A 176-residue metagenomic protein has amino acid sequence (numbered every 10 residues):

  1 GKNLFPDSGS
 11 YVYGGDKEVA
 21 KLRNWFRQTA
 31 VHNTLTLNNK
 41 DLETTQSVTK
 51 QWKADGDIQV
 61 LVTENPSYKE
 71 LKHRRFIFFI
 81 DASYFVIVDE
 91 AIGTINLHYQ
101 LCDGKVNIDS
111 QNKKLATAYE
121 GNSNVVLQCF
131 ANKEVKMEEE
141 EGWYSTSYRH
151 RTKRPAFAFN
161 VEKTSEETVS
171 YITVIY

Functional and structural regions predicted by a protein language model:
S10, G15-Y176: CBM-like, beta-strand-rich accessory domains located in the C-terminal region of large, secreted polysaccharide-active
